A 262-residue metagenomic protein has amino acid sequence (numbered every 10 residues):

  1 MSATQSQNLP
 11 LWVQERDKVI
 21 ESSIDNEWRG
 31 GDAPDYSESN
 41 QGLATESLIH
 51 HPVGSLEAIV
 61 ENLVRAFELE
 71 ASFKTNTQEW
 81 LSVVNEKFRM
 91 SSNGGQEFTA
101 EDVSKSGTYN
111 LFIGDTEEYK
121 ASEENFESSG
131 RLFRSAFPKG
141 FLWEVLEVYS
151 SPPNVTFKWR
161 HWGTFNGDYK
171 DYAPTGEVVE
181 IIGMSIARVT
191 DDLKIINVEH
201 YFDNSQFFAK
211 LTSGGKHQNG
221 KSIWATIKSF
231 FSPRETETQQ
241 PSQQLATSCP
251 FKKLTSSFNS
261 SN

Functional and structural regions predicted by a protein language model:
M1-N262: C-terminal and inter-domain tail/linker signature
